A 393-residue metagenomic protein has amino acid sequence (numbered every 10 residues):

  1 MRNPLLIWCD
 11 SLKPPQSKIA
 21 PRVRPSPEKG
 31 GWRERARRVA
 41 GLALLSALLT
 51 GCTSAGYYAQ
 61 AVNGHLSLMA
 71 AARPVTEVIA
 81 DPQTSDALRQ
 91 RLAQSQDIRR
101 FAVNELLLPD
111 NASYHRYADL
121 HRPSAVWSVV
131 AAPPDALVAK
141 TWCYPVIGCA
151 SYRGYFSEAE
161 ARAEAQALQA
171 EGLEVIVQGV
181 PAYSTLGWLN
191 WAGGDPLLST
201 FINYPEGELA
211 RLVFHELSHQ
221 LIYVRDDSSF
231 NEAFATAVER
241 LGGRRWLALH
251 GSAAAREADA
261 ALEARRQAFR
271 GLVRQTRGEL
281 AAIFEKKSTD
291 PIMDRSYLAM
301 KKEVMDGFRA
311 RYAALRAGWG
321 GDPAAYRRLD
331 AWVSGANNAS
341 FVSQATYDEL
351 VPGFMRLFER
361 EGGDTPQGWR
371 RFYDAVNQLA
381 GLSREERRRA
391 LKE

Functional and structural regions predicted by a protein language model:
E28-A40: Bacterial N-terminal signal peptides that target proteins for export
T50-G51: C-terminal motif of bacterial Sec signal peptides marking the signal peptidase cleavage site
Y57-A59, L68, A72-T76, E206-G207 (+3 more regions): Metalloprotease/metallohydrolase-associated module, dominated by Zn2+-dependent proteases
V62-A102: Amphipathic alpha-helical packing elements
M69-Q83, W142-A150, S334-A336, P352: Acidic/histidine-rich, surface-exposed loop or edge segments in extracytoplasmic proteins
I98-R266, A281: Acidic/His-rich structured neighborhood in mature extracellular/periplasmic domains
R274-E393: Pan-zinc metallopeptidase signature
